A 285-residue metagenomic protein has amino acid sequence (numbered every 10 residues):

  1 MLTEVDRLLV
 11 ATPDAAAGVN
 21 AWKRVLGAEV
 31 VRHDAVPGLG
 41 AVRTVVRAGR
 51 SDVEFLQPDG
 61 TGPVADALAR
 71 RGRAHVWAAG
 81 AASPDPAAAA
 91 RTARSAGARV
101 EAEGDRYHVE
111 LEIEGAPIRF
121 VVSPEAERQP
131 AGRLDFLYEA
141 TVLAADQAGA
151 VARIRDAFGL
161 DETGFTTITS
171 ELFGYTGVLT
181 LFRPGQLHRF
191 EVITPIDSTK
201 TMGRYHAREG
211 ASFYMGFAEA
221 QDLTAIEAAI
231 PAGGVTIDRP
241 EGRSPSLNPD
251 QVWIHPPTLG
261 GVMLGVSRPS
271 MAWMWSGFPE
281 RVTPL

Functional and structural regions predicted by a protein language model:
M1-P63, V266-R268: An N-terminus-focused feature that recognizes amino-terminal "leader" regions
M1-V19, A74-A81, V121-R155, A211-G216 (+1 more regions): N-terminal beta-strand motif that seeds the catalytic metal site of vicinal oxygen chelate
E4-P13, T44-G49, V64-T92, F136-A145 (+4 more regions): Vicinal oxygen chelate
A15-E29, A88-A96, D146-E162, I226-G233: Amphipathic alpha-helical segments
G27, V45-R47, A69-G72, G159 (+6 more regions): General N-terminal targeting signals
E29, D34-A35, G60-R70, E127 (+1 more regions): ER-lumen resident redox/N-glycosylation machinery signature
D52-E54, G80, A87-F136, T166-T169 (+3 more regions): Vicinal oxygen chelate
V142-F173, F182-H188: Hydrophobic secondary-structure block in the mid-to-C-terminal portion of proteins
